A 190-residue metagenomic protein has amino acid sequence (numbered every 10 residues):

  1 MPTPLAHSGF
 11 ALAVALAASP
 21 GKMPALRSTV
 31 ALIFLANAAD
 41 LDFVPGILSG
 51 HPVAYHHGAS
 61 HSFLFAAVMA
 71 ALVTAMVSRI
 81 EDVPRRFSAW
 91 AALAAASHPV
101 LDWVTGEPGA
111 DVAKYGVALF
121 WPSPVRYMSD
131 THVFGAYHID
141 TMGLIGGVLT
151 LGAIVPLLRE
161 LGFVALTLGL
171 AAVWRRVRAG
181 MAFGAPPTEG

Functional and structural regions predicted by a protein language model:
M1-G190: N-terminal membrane-targeting hydrophobic helices
